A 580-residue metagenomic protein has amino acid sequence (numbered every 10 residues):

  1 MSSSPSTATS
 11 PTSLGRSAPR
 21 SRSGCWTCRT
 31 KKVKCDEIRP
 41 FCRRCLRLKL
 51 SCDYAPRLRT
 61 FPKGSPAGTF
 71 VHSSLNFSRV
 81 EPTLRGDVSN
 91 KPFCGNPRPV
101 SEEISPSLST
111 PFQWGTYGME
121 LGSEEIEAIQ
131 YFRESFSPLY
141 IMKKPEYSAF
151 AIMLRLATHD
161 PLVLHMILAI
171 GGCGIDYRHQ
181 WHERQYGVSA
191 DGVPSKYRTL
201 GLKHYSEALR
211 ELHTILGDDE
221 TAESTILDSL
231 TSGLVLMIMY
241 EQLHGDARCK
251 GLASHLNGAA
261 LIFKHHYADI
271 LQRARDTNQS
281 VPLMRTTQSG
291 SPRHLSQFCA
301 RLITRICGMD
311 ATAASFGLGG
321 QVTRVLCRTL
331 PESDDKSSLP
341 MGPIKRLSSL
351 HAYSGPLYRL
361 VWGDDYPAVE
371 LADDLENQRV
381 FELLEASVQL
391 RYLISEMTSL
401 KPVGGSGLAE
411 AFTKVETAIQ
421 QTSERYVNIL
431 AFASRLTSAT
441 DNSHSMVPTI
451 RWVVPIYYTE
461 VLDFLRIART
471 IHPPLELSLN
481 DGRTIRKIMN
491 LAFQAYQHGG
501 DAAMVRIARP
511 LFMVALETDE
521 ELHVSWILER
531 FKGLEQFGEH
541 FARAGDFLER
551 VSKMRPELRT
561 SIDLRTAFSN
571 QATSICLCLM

Functional and structural regions predicted by a protein language model:
M1-P161, G187-S195, G201-Y205, D563-L579: Charge-rich, intrinsically disordered regulatory segments
S3-P5, K32, K143-E146, G482-I485 (+2 more regions): C-terminal region signature
P5-T7, P106, E183-D191, Q272-G290: Intrinsically disordered, low-complexity domain-flanking/linker segments in eukaryotic proteins, enriched
L121-Y147, T158-L164, H244-T440, L477-I485 (+1 more regions): Central/C-terminal regulatory/activation regions of fungal transcription factors
F132-S135, F150-L156, I170-I175, Q185-G251 (+8 more regions): Hydrophobic/aromatic-rich effector regions of fungal transcription factors
K196-A222, I262-D269, V403-R506: Long, amphipathic alpha-helical regulatory blocks in the mid-to-C-terminal portion of eukaryotic proteins
S224-V235, Q297-A300, F381-L384, A433-T440 (+4 more regions): Amphipathic alpha-helical protein-interaction segments enriched in hydrophobic
